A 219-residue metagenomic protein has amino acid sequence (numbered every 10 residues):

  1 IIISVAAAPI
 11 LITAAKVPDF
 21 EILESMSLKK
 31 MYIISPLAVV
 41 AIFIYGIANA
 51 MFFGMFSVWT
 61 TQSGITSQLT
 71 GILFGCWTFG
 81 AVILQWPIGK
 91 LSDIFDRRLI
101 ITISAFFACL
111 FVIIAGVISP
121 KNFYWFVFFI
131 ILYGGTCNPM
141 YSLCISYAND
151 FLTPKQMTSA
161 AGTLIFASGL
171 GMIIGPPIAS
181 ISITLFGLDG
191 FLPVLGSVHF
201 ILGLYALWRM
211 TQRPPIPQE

Functional and structural regions predicted by a protein language model:
I1-I2, I181-H199: A membrane-interface helix-boundary motif in multi-pass transporters
I2-F20, Y205-M210: C-terminal membrane-cytosol helix-exit motif in multi-pass small-molecule transporters
G54-L69: Short amphipathic helix-loop junctions that connect adjacent transmembrane helices in Major Facilitator Superfamily/SLC
S67-Q68, L152-L164: Loop-to-transmembrane helix entry/capping segments in MFS-fold secondary transporters and related SLC/MFSD carriers
I72-A81, L164, S168: Transmembrane alpha-helical segments of major facilitator superfamily
L84-D96, I183-T184: Helix-to-loop junctions at the C-terminal end of transmembrane segments in multipass secondary transporters
L99-I114, G196: Structural signature of the two symmetry-related core transmembrane helices
N138-L152: Intracellular juxtamembrane helix-capping segments at the cytosolic ends of symmetry-related transmembrane helices
